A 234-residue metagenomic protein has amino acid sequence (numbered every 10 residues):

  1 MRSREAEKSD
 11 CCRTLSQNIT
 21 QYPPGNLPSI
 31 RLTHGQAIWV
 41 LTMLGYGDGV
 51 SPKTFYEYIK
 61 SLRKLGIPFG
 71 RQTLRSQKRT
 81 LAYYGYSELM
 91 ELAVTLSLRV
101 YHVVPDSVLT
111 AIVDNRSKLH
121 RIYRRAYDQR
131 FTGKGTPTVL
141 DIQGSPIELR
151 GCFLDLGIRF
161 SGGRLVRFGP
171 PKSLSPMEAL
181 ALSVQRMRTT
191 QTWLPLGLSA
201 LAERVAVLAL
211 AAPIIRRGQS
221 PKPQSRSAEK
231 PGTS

Functional and structural regions predicted by a protein language model:
R2-I19: Intrinsically disordered, low-complexity serine/threonine- and proline-rich regulatory segments
K8, H34-A37, M177-L180: Short amphipathic alpha-helical segments that mediate assembly, nucleic-acid/protein binding, or membrane association
S16-L62: Polyanion-binding surface elements
Y22, T73, L81-S234: Arg/Lys-rich, alpha-helical DNA-contact motif
L27, L44-G45, P52, K78-G85 (+1 more regions): Short, charged/polar micro-motifs that form catalytic or ligand-binding hotspots
E57, Q77-K78: Short linear loop/turn motifs
L62-L65, T95: Alpha-helix C-caps/helix-loop-beta hinges
K64-Q72: A short, conserved structural fragment
